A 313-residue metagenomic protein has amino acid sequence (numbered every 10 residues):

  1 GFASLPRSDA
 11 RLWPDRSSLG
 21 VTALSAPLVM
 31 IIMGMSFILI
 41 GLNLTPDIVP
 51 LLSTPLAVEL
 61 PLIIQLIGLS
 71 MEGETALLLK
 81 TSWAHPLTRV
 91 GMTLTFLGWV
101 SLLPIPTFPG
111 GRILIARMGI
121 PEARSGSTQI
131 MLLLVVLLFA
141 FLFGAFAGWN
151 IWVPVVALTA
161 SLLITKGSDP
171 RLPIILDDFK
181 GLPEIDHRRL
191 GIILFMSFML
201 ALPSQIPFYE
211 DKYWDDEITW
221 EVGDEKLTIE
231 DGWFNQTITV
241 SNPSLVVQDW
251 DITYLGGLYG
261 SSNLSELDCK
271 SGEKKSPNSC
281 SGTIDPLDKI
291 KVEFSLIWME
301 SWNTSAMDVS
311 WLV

Functional and structural regions predicted by a protein language model:
G1-D251, L255-L267, G272-S279, K291-V313: Hydrophobic transmembrane alpha-helices and their immediate loop junctions in multi-pass integral membrane proteins
